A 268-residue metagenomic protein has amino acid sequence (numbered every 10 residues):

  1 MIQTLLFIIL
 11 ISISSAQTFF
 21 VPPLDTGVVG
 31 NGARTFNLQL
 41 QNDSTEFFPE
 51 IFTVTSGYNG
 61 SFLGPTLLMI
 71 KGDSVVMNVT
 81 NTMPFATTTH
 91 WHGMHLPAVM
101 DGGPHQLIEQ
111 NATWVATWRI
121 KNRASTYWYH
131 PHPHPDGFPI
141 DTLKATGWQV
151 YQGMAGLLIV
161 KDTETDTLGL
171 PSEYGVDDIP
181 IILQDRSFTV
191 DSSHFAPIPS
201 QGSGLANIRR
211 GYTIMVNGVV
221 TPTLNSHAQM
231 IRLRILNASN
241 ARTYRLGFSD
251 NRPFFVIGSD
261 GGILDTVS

Functional and structural regions predicted by a protein language model:
I2-I13: Sec-dependent N-terminal signal peptides
A16-T18: Boundary at the C-terminal end of the N-terminal hydrophobic targeting segment
F36-I51, Y58, T82-H105, I182 (+3 more regions): Extracytoplasmic copper-binding redox domains, predominantly the cupredoxin/blue-copper superfamily
L38, M77, T89, P131 (+3 more regions): Divalent metal-coordination and catalytic microenvironments
P65, A112-A116, P222: Short strand-edge motifs at loop-to-beta-strand transitions and within beta-strands of extracellular beta-rich domains
M83-H90, M94-D166, S268: Extracellular/periplasmic metallocenter environments
A98-E109, R119, L183, F195-S268: Histidine- and aromatic-rich segments of cupredoxin/plastocyanin-like copper-binding domains
